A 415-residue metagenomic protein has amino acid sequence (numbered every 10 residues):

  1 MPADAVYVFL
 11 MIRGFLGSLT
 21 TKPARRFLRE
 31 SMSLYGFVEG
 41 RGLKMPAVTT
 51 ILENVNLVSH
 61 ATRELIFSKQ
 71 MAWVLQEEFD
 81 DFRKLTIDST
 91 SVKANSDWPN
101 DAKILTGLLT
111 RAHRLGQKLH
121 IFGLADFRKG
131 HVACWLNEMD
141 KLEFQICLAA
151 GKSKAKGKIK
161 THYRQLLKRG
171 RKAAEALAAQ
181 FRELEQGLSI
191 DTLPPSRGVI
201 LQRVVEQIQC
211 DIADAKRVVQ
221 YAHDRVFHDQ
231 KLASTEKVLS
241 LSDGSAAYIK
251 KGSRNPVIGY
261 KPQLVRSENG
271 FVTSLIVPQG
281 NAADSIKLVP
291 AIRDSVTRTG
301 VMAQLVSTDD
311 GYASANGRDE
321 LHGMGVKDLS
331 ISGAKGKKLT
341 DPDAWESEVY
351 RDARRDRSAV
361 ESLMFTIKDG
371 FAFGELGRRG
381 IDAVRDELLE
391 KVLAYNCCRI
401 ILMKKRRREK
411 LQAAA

Functional and structural regions predicted by a protein language model:
M1-M11, L16: Basic, short loop/linker segments at the boundary and entry of helix-turn-helix/winged-helix-like folds
F9, P23-R25, A47-I51, R83-K93 (+8 more regions): Short, conserved catalytic/metal-binding motifs centered on acidic residues
K22-V38: DNA-recognition alpha helix
G40-L241: Active-site- or DNA-interface-adjacent structural scaffold in DNA-acting proteins
I208-I212, E348-A415: Basic, amphipathic alpha-helical segments enriched in Lys/Arg and hydrophobic/aromatic residues
Q230-R266: Active-site cores of enzymes that catalyze phosphoryl transfer or operate on phosphate-rich substrates
G252-T299: Electropositive, glycine- and tryptophan-enriched low-complexity nucleic-acid-binding patches
T299-D352: An internal, acidic/charged active-site-proximal segment that coordinates divalent cations and/or engages
